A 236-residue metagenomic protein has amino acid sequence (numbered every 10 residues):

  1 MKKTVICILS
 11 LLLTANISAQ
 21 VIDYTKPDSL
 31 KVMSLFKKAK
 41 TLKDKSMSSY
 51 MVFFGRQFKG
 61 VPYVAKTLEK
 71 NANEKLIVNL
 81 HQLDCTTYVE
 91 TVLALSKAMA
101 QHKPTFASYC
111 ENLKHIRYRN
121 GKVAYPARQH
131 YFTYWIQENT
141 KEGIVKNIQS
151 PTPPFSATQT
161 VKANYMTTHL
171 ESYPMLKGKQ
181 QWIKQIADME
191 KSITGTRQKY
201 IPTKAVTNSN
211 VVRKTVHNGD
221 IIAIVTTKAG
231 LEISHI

Functional and structural regions predicted by a protein language model:
M1-Y24: Bacterial Sec-dependent N-terminal signal peptides
L42: Function-determining sites in protein domains
M47-K59, Y63, L68: Sequence/structural signature of beta-propeller domains
Y63-K199, H217, I222-I224, I236: Acidic/His-rich structured neighborhood in mature extracellular/periplasmic domains
Y200-V212: Short alpha-helix capping/helix-loop boundary micro-motifs
V211-T215, L231: Short, surface-exposed secondary-structure edge patches
A229-I236: C-terminal structured interaction module
